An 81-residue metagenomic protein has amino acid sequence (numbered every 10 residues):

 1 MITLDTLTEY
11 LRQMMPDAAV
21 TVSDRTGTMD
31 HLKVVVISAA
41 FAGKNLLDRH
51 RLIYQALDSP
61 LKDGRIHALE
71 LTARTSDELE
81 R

Functional and structural regions predicted by a protein language model:
M1-A19: N-proximal, solvent-exposed amphipathic alpha-helical segments enriched in charged/polar residues
L7, L11, L47-G64: Short, non-transmembrane amphipathic alpha-helical segments
D17-K33: Short edge beta-strands and adjacent turn/loop segments
R25, I37, T72-S76: Short loop/turn motifs enriched for small/polar and acidic residues
G27-M29, F41, E78: Short Gly/Pro-enriched loop/turn and capping motifs at secondary-structure junctions
K33-H50: A short interface-forming secondary-structure element
Y54-R81: C-terminal structural segments of small proteins and small subunits
